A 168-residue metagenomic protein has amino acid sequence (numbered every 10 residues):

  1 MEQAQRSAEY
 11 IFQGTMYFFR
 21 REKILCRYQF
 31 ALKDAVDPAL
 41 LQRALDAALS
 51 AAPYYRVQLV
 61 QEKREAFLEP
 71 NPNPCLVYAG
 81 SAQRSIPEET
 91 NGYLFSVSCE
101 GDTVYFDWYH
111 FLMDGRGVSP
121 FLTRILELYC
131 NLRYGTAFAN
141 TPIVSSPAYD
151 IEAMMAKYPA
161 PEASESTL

Functional and structural regions predicted by a protein language model:
M1-A160: Non-catalytic N-terminal regions of enzymes
Y158-L168: Flexible, P/S/T/G-rich "lid" or insertion loops adjacent to the active sites of thioester-utilizing
